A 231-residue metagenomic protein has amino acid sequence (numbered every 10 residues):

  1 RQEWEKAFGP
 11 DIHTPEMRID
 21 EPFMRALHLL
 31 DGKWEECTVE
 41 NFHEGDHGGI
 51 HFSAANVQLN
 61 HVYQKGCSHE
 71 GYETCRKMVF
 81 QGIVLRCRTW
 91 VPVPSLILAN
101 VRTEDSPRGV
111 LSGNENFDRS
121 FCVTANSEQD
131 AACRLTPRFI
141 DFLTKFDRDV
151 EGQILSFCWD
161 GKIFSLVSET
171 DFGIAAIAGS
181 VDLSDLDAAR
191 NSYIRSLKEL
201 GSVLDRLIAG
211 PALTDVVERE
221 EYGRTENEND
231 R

Functional and structural regions predicted by a protein language model:
Q2, A7-F8, T14-R231: Charged, low-complexity intrinsically disordered regions
